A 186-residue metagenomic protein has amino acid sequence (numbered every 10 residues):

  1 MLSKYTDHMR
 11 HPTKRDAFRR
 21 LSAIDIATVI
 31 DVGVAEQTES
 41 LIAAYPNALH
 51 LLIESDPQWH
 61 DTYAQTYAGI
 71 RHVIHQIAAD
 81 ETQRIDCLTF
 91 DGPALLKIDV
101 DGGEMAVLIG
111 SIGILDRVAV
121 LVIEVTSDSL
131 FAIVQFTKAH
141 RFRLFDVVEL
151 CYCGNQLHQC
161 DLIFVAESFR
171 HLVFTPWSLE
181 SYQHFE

Functional and structural regions predicted by a protein language model:
Y5-E81, S127: SAM cofactor-binding core of SAM-dependent methyltransferases, primarily the Rossmann-like beta-alpha-beta module
F18-S22, Q83-D91, I112: Short amphipathic alpha-helix with an adjacent loop that forms part of the alpha/beta core around
S40-L52, G92-E186: Conserved acidic-Pro-Pro-aromatic motif
D61, Q83, M105-I109: Short, contiguous clusters of charged residues that form electrostatic/catalytic patches at enzyme active sites, used
Q65, G69-P93, H171-E180: Glycine-rich adenosyl-binding loop in Rossmann-like folds that engage adenosine-containing cofactors
